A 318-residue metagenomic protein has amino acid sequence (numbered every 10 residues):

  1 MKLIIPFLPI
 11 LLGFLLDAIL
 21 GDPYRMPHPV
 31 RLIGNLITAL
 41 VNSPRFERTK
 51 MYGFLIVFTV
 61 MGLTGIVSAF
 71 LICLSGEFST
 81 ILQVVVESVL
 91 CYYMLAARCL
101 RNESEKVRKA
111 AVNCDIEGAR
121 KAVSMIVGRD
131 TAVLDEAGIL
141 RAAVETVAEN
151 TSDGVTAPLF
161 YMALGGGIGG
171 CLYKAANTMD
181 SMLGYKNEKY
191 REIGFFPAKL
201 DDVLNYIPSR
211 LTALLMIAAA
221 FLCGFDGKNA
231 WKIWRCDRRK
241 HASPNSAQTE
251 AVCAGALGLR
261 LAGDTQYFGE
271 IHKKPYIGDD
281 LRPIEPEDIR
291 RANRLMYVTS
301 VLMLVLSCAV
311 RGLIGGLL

Functional and structural regions predicted by a protein language model:
M1-L172, A176, G184-L318: Hydrophobic alpha-helical transmembrane segments
S181: Glycine-rich phosphate/dinucleotide-binding loop and adjoining beta-alpha-beta core of small-molecule
